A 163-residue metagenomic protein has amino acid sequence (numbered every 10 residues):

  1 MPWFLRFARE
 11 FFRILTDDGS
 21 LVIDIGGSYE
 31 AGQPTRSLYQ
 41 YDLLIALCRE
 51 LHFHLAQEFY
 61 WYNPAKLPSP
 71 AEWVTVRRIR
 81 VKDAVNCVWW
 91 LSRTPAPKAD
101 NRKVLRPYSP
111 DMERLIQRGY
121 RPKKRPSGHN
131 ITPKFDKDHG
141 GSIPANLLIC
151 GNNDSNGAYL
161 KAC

Functional and structural regions predicted by a protein language model:
M1-C163: Core catalytic lobe of class I
